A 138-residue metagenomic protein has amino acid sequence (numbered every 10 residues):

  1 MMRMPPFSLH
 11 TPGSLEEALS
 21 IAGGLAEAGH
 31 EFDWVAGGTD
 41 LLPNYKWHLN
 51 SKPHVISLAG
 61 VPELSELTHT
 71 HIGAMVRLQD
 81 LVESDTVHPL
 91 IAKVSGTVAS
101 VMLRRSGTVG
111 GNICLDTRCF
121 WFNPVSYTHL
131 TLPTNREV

Functional and structural regions predicted by a protein language model:
R3-A28, N44-Y127: Anion-binding (especially nucleotide phosphate/pyrophosphate-binding) glycine-rich loop and adjoining beta-alpha core
F32: Active-site beta-strand/loop microenvironment that shapes enzyme catalytic pockets
V35-T39, G110: Glycine-rich beta-strand-to-loop/alpha-helix junction loops that act as flexible
H129-V138: Single conserved hydrophobic/aromatic residue that forms the stacking wall/gate of nucleotide- or nucleobase-binding
